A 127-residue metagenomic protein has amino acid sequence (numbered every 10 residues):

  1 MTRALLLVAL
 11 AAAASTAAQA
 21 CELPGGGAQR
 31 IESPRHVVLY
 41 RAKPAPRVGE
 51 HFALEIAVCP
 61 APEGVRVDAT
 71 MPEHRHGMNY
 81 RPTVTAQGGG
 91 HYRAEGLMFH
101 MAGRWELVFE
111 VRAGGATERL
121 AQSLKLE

Functional and structural regions predicted by a protein language model:
A4-S15: Bacterial N-terminal signal peptides
Q19-E127: Contiguous segments within soluble domain cores/interaction surfaces
